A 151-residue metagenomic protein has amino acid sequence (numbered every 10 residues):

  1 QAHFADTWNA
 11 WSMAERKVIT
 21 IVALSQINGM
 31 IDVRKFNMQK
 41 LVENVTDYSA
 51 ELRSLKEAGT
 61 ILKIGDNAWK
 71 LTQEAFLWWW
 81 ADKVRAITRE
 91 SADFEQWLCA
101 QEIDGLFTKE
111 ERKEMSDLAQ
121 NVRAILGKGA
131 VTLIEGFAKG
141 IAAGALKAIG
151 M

Functional and structural regions predicted by a protein language model:
Q1-S49, S54, F94-W97: Winged-helix-like regulatory helical subdomains adjacent to P-loop NTPase cores
R53, E57, A81: Residue-level detection of the helix-turn-helix DNA-binding "recognition helix"
K56-D66: A short, conserved structural fragment
N67-Q73: Minor-groove-contacting beta-hairpin "wing" of winged helix-turn-helix DNA-binding domains
A75-L106: Short, amphipathic alpha-helical interaction segments positioned at domain boundaries
Q101-E102, L106-D117: Intrinsic, short, N-terminal disordered tails of RNA polymerase sigma-factor systems
R112-M151: Membrane-inserting effector segments that mediate pore formation, membrane fusion, or transient membrane insertion
